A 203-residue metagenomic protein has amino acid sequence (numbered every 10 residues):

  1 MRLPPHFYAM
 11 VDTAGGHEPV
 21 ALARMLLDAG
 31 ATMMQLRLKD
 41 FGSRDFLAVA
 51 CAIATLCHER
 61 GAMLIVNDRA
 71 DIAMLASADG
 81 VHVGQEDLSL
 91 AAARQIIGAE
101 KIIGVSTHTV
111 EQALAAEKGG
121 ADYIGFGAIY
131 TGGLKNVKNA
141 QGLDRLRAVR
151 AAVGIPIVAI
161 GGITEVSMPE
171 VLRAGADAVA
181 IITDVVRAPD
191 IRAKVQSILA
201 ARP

Functional and structural regions predicted by a protein language model:
M1-L88, Q95-Y123, K138-Q141, A148 (+4 more regions): Conserved N-terminal beta1-alpha1 strand-loop-helix module at the mouth
Y130-G132: A short, flexible beta-alpha/helix-coil linker loop
A174, A178-I181: C-terminal binding/interaction regions
